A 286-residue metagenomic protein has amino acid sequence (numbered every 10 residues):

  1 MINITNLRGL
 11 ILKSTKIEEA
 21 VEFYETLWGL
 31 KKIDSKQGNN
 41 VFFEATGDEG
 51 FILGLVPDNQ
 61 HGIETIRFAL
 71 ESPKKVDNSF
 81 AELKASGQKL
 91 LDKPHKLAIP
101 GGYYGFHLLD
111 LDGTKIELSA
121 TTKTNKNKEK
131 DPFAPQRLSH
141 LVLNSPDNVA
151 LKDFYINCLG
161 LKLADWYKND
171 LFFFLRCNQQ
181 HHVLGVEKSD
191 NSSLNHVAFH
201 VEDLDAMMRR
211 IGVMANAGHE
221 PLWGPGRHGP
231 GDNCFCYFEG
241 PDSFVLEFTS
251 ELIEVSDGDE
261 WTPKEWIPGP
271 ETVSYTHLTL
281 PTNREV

Functional and structural regions predicted by a protein language model:
M1-E18, I63-F68, T121-V149, K162 (+2 more regions): N-terminal beta-strand motif that seeds the catalytic metal site of vicinal oxygen chelate
I2-G50, L97, Y104, L143-H182 (+1 more regions): Core segments of cupin and vicinal oxygen chelate
K16, E71-K75, D203-D205: Helix N-cap motif at beta-to-alpha junctions
A20-E25, L83, G113, L151 (+5 more regions): Conserved active-site tyrosine of GNAT-family acetyltransferases
K31-E64, T114-T122, D165-N195, H200-L204 (+1 more regions): Conserved short beta-strand elements that form part of the metal-binding/catalytic scaffold of enzyme active sites
E49-G54, Q60-E64, S86, L90-Y104 (+6 more regions): A cross-kingdom feature marking solvent-exposed beta-strand/loop segments within repeated, beta-rich binding/scaffold
N59-N127, P135-S145, V149, W261: Hydrophobic, ordered structural segments
T276-T282: Conserved small/polar residues in nucleotide/adenosyl-binding loops
